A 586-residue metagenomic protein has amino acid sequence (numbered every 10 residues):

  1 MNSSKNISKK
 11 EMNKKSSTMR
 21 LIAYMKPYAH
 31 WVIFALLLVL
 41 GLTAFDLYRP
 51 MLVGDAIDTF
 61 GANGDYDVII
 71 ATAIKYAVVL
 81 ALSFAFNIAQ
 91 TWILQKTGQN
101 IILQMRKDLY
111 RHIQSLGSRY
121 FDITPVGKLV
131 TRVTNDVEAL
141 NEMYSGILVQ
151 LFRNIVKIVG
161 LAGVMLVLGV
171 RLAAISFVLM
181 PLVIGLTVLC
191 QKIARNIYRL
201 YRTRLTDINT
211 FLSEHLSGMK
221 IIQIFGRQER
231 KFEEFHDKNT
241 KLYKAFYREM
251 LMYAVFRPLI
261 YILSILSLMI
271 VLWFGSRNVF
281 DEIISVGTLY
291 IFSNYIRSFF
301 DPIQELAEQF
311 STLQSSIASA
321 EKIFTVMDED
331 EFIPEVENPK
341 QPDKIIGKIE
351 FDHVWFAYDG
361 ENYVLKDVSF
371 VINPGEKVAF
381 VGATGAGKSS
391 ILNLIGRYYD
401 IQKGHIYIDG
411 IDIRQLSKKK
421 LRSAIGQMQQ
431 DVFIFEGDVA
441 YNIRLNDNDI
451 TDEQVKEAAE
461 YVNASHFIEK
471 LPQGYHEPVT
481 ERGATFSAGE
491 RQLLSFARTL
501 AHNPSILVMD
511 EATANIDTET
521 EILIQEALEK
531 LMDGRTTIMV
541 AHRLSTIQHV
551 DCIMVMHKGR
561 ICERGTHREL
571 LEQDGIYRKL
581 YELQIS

Functional and structural regions predicted by a protein language model:
M1-Y48, V53, G61-I74, Q90-L94 (+13 more regions): Membrane-integrated ABC transporters
N2-K9, Q99, K107-T131, N135-A139 (+6 more regions): Short intracellular "coupling" helices and adjacent cytoplasmic loop segments at the cytosolic face of multi-pass
P27, W31-A44, V79, G146-L200 (+2 more regions): Transmembrane helices of ABC transporter permease
L40-Y48, A77, A81-I88, L140-M143 (+5 more regions): Hydrophobic alpha-helical transmembrane bundles that constitute the permease/transmembrane domains of multi-pass
D65-D67, A71, V164-V178, R248-E321 (+1 more regions): Helix-loop-helix
S118-R119, N135-Y144, L148, F152 (+6 more regions): An intracellular "coupling" helix at the cytosolic face of ABC transporter transmembrane type-1 domains
E335-V336, P342-S586: ABC-type nucleotide-binding domain
